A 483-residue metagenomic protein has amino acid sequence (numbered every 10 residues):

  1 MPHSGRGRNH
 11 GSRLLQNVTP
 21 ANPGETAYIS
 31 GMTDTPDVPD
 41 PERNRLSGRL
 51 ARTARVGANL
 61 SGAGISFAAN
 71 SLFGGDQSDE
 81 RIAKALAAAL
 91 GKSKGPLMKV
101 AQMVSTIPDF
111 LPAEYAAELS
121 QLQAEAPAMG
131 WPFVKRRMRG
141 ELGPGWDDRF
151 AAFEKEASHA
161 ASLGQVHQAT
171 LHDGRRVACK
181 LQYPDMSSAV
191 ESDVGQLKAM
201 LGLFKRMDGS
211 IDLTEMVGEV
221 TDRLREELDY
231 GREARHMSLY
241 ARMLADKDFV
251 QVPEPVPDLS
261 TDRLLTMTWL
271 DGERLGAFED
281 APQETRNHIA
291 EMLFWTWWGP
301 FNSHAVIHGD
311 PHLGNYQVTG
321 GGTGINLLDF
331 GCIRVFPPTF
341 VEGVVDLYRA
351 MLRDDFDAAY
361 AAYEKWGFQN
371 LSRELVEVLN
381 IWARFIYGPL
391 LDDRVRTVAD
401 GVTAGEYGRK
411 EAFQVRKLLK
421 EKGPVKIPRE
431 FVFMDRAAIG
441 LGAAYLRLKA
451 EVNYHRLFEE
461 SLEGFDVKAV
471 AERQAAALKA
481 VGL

Functional and structural regions predicted by a protein language model:
M1-H3, G7-N9: Polybasic, low-complexity intrinsically disordered segments
L14-L15: Leucine-biased recognition of intrinsically disordered, low-complexity hydrophobic segments
V18-W298, A305, V318-G324, F330-P338 (+3 more regions): Broad phosphate/nucleotide-binding scaffolds in NTP-utilizing and phosphate-metabolizing enzymes
V306-L313: Catalytic-loop of the protein kinase fold
V341: Short adenine-binding "F-helix/F-box" segment of the Bergerat
V344-D346: Short amphipathic alpha-helical recognition elements used for nucleic-acid or partner binding across transcription
